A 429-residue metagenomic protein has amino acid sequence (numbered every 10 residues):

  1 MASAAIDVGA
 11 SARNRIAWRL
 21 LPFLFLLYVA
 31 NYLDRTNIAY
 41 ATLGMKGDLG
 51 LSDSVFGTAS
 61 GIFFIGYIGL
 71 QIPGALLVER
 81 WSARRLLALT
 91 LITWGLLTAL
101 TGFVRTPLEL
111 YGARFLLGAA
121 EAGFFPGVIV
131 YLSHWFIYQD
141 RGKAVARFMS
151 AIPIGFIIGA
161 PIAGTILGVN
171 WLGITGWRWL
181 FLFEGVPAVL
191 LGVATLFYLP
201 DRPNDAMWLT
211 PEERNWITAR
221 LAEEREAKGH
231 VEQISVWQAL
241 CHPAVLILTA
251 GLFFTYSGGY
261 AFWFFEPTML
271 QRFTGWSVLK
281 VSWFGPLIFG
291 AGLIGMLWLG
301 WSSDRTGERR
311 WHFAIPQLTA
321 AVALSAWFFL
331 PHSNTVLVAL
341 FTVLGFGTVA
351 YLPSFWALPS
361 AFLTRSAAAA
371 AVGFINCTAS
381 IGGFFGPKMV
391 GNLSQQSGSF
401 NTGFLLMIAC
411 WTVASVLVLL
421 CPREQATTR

Functional and structural regions predicted by a protein language model:
I38-A39, W237-M296, L352, W356 (+1 more regions): Extracytoplasmic gate region of multi-pass secondary transporters
G50, S82, F103-E109, A120 (+4 more regions): Helix-breaking motifs and short loop linkers at transmembrane-helix boundaries and internal kinks in secondary membrane
G69-L108: Conserved MFS/SLC helix-loop-helix module at the cytosolic interface between two early adjacent transmembrane helices
L70-S82, G295-E308, S394: Helix-to-loop junctions at the C-terminal end of transmembrane segments in multipass secondary transporters
E79-L91, D304-Q317: Cytoplasmic membrane-interface "Motif A"-like loop-to-helix N-cap segments of 12-TM Major Facilitator Superfamily
A113-S150: Cytoplasmic helix-loop-helix junction between adjacent transmembrane helices in 12-TM secondary transporters
V145-G164, P187-A188, N376-G386: Glycine-rich segments within core transmembrane alpha-helices of 12-TM secondary carriers
R309-L358: C-terminal transmembrane helical hairpin of 12-TM major facilitator-type secondary transporters
